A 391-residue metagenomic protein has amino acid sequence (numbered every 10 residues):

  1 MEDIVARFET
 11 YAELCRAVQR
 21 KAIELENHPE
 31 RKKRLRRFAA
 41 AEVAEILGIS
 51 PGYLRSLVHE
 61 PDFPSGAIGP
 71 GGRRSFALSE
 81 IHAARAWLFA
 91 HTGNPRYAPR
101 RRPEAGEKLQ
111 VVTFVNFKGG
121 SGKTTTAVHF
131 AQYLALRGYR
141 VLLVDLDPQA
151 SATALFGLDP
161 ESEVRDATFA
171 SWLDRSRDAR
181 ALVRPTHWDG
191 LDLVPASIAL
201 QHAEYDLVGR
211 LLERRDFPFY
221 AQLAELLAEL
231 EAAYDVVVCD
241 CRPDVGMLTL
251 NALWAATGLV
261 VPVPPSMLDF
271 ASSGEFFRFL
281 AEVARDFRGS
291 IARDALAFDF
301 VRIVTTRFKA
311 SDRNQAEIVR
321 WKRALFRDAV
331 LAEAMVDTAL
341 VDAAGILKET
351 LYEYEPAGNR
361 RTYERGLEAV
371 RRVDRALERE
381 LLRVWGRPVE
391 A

Functional and structural regions predicted by a protein language model:
M1-E42, I46, P51-G52, S56-A391: P-loop NTP-binding core
